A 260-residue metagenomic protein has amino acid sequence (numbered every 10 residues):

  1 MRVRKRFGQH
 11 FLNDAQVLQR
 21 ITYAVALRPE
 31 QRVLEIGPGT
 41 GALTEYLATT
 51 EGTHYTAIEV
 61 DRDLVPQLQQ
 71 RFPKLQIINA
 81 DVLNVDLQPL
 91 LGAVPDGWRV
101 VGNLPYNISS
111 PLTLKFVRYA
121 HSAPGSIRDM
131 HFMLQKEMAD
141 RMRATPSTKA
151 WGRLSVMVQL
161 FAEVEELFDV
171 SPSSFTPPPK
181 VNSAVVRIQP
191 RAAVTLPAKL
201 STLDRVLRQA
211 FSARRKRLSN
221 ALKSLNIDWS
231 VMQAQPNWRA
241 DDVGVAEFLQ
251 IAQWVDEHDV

Functional and structural regions predicted by a protein language model:
M1-Q209, Q250-Q253, V260: Catalytic cores of RNA-modifying enzymes
P190, L207-V260: C-terminal lobe and adjacent flexible extensions of AdoMet/dcAdoMet transferase-like proteins
